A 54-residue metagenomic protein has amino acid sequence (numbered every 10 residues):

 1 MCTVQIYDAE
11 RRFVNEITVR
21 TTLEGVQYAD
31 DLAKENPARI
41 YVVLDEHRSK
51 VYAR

Functional and structural regions predicted by a protein language model:
C2, I17-T21, R48: Intrinsically disordered/low-complexity terminal segments and short unstructured peptides
C2-A9: A short beta-strand micro-motif
R11-I17: General secondary-structure propensity
V14, K34-R54: Short, mixed-charge low-complexity intrinsically disordered segments
V19-Y41: A short, charged, amphipathic alpha-helix used as a generic interaction element across diverse proteins
